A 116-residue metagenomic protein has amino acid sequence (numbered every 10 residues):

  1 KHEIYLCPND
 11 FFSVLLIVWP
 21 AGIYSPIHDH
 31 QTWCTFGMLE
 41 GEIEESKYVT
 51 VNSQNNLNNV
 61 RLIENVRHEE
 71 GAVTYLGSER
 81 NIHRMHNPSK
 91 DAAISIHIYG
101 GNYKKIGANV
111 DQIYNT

Functional and structural regions predicted by a protein language model:
K1-A21: A short glycine-rich, His/Asp/Glu-containing loop-to-beta-strand
N9, T50-R84: Short acidic-glycine-tyrosine-enriched beta hairpin
L15-D29, S78-R80: Conserved short histidine dyad/triad with adjacent acidic residue
Q31-V49: Glycine- and acidic-residue-biased ligand/ion/polar-headgroup-sensing regions
T35-G37, K90-K105: A short hydrophobic beta-strand segment most commonly corresponding to one strand of the jelly-roll/cupin
M85-S89: Asparagine-centered strand-capping/turn motif at beta-strand->loop junctions
